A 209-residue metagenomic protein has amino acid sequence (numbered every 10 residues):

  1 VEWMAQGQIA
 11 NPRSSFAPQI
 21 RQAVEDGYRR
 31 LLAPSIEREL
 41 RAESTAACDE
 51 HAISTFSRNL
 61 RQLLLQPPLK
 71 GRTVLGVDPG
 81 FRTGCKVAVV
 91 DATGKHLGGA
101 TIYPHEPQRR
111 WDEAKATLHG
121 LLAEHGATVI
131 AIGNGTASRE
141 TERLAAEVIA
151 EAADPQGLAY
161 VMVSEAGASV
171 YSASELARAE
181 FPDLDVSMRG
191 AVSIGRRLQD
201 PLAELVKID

Functional and structural regions predicted by a protein language model:
V1-T73, A92, K115-G120, E124: Extended, highly charged clamp/arch subdomains and adjacent linkers that form or line substrate-binding channels
H51-L64, K70-T73, V77, R82-D209: Phosphate- and other anionic-substrate recognition elements at nucleic-acid/protein interfaces
